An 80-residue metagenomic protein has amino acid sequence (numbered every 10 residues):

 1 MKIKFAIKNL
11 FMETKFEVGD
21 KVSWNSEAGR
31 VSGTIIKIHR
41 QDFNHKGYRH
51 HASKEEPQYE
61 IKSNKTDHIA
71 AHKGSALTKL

Functional and structural regions predicted by a protein language model:
M1-F11: Short, Lys/Arg-enriched N-terminal segments with co-localized hydrophobic residues within the first ~10-30 amino acids
E13-S75, L80: Basic/aromatic-rich interaction segments and small domains that mediate binding to polyanionic partners
